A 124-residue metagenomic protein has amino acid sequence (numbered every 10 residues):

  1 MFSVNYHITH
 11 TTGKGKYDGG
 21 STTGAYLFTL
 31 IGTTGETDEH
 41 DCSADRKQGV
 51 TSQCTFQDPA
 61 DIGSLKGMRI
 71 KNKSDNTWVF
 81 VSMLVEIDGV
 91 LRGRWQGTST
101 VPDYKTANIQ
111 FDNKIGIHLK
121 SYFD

Functional and structural regions predicted by a protein language model:
M1-D124: Regulatory, non-catalytic segments
